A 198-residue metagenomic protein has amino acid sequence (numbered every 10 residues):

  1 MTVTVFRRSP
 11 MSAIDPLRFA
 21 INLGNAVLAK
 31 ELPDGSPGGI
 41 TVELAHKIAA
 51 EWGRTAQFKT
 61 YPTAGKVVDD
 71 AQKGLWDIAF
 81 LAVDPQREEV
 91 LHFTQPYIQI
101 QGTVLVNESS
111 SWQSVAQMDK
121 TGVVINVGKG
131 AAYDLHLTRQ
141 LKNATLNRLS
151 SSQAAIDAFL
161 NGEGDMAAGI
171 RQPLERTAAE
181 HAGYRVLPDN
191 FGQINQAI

Functional and structural regions predicted by a protein language model:
V5-E89, R148: Extracytoplasmic small-molecule ligand-binding "clamshell" domains of the periplasmic binding protein/Venus flytrap
L17-L23, G38, A116-Y133: Short loop->beta-strand "edge-of-pocket" segments that line small-molecule binding or catalytic clefts across diverse
L23, I98-S109, R171, E175-I198: Periplasmic-binding protein-like
A29-P33, A45-T55, T94, T121 (+2 more regions): Ligand-binding cleft/hinge of the Venus flytrap
I48, D70-Q72, M118, A158-L160 (+1 more regions): Hydrophobic residues within well-ordered alpha-helices
G65, A82-V90, L160-G192: A ligand-binding cleft/hinge motif common to bilobed small-molecule-binding domains
L75-W76, V123, G164: Short, high-confidence coil segments that cap the C-terminus of an alpha-helix and link into the following beta-strand
Y97, V106-V124: Flexible hinge/capping segments at coil-to-helix
